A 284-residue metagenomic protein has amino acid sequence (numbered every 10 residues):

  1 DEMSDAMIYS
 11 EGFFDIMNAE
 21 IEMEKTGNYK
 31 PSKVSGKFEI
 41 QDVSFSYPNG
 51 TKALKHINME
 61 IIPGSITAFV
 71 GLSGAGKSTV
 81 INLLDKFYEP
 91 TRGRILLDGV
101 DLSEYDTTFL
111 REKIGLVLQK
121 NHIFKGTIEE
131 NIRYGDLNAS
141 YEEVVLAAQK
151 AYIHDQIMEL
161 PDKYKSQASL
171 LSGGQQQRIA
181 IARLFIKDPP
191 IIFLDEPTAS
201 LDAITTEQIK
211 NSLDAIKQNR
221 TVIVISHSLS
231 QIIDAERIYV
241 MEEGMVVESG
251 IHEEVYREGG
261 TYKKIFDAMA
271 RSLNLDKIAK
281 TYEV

Functional and structural regions predicted by a protein language model:
D1-I16: Cytosolic ends of transmembrane helices, especially the final helix of ABC transmembrane type-1 domains
E2-D5, E22, S44-N49: An intracellular "coupling" helix at the cytosolic face of ABC transporter transmembrane type-1 domains
D15, E22, R133: Conserved E/DxxT/N motif and adjacent residues on the DHp alpha2 helix of HisKA-family sensor histidine kinases
A19-E22, D162: Flexible, glycine-biased helix-capping/connector loops in cytosolic signal-transduction modules
T26, P31-V284: ABC-type nucleotide-binding domain
